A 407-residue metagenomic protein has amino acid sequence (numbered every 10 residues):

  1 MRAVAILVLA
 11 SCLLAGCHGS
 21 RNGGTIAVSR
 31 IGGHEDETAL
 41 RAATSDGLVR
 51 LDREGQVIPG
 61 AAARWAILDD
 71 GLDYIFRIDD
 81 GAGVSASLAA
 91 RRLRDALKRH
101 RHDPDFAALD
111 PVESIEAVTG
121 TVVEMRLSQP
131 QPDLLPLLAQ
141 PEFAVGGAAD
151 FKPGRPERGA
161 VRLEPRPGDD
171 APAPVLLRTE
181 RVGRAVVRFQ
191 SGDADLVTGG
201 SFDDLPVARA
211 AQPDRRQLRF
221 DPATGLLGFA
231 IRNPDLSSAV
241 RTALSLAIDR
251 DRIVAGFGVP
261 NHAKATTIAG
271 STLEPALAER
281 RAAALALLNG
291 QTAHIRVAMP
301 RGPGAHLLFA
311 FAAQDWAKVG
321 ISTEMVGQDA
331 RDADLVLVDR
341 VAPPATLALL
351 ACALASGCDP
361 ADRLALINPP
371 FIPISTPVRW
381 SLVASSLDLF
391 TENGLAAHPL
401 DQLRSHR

Functional and structural regions predicted by a protein language model:
A27-D69, R94, K98: N-terminal lobe/hinge region of extracytoplasmic solute-binding protein
L40, R64-P104, R188-S191, L236: Aromatic- and charge-enriched surface segment that lines or borders ligand/interaction sites
A66-I67, G71, R77-S85, P104-A148 (+1 more regions): Surface-exposed binding/hinge segments that line and control ligand-binding clefts or catalytic entry sites
T119-T121, R126-L176, R181-R184: Gly/Pro-rich hinge or "lid" segments in bacterial periplasmic/extracellular proteins
E164, L176-R232, D339-R340: Extracellular/periplasmic solute-recognition and catalytic clefts
F189, W316-C358: Periplasmic binding protein-like
L236-Q314, K318, H406: Append "and occasionally in soluble cytosolic enzymes with long acidic Gly/Pro-rich linkers
S381-R407: Long beta-strand-rich cores associated with HINT superfamily self-processing modules
